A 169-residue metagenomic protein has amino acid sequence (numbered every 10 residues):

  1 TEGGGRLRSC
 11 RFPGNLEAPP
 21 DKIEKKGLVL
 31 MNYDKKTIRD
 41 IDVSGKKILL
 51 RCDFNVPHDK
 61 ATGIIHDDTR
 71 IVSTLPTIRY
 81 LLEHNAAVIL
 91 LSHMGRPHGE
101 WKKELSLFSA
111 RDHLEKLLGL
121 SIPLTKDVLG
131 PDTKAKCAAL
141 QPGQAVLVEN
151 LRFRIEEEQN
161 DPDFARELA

Functional and structural regions predicted by a protein language model:
G3-G5, G14, G27: Residue-identity detector for glycine
V29-A169: Active-site loop-to-helix "anion-binding N-cap" substructures in soluble metabolic enzymes
